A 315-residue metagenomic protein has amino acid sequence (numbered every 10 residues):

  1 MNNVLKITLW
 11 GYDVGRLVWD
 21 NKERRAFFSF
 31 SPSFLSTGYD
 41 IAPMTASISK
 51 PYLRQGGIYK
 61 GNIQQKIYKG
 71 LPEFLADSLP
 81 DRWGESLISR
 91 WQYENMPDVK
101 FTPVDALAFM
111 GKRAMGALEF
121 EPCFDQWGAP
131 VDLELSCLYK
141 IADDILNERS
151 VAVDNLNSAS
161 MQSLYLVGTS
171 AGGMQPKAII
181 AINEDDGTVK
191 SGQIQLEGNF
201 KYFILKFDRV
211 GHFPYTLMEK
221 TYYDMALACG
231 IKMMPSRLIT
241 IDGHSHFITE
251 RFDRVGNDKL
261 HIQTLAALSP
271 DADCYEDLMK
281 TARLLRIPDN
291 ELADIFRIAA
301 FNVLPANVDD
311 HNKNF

Functional and structural regions predicted by a protein language model:
M1-F315: Phosphate/dinucleotide-binding and metal-coordinating scaffold of catalytic cores in nucleotide-dependent enzymes
